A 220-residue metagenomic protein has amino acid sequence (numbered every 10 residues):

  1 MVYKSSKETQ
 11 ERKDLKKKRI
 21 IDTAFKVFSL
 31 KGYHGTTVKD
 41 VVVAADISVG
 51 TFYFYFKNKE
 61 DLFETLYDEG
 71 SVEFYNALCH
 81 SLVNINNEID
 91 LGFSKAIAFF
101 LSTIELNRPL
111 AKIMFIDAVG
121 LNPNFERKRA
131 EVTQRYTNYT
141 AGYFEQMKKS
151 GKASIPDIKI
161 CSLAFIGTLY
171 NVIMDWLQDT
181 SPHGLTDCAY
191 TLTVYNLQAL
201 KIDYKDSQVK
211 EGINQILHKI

Functional and structural regions predicted by a protein language model:
M1-K4, F99-S102, L106, N138 (+3 more regions): C-terminal peripheral helix-coil segments that are non-catalytic and often amphipathic
T9, S154-F165: Membrane-interface starts of transmembrane alpha-helices
K13-F25, V41, L62, L66-F74 (+2 more regions): Generic hydrophobic, amphipathic alpha-helix propensity
R19, V27-D61, T65: Helix-turn-helix
F56, I116-L121: Short helix-capping/turn signature of helix-turn-helix
T65, H80-L106, F165: Hydrophobic alpha-helical connector segments
V72-C79, P123-K149, K159-L163, N171 (+2 more regions): Amphipathic alpha-helical packing segments from all-alpha helical-bundle domains
S81-I85, M114-A118, W176-T180: Secondary-structure edge/capping motif, primarily at the C-terminal ends of alpha-helices and the immediately following
